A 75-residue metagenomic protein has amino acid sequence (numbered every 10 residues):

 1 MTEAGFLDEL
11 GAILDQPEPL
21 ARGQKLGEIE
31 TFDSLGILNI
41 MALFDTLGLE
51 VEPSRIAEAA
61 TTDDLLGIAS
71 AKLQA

Functional and structural regions predicted by a protein language model:
M1-A75: Phosphopantetheine-dependent thiolation modules in NRPS/PKS and related acyl-activating systems
